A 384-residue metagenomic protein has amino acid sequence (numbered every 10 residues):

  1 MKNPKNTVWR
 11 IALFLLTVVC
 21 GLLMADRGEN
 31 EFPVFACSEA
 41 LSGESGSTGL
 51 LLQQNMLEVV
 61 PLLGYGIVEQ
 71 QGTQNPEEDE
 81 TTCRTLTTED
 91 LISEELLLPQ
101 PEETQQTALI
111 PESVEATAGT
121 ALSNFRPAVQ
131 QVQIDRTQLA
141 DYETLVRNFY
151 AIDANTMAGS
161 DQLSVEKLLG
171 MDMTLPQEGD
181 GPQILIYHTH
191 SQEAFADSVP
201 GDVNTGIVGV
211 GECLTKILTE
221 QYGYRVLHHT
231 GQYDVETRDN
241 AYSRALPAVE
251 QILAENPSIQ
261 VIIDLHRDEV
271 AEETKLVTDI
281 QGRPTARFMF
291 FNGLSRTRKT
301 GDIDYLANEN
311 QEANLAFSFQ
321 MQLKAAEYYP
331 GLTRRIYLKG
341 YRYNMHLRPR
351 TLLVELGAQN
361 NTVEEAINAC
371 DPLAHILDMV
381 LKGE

Functional and structural regions predicted by a protein language model:
M1-G119: Long terminal accessory regions outside catalytic cores
Q71-L185: Non-catalytic propeptide/linker segments at domain boundaries
P182-G201: Short glycine-rich His-centered loop
T189, N256-G301: Active-site microenvironments of hydrolase-like enzyme catalytic domains
S191-A194, Q232-V235, R267-E272, L294-R298 (+2 more regions): Solvent-exposed loop/turn segments at secondary-structure junctions within structured extracellular/periplasmic domains
D197-T278: Catalytic-core regions of hydrolytic enzymes
N310-Y337: Active-site-adjacent substrate-binding region of metalloamidase/peptidase-like peptide-processing proteins
G331-E384: Active-site-adjacent mobile loop/cap segments within catalytic or ligand-binding domains
